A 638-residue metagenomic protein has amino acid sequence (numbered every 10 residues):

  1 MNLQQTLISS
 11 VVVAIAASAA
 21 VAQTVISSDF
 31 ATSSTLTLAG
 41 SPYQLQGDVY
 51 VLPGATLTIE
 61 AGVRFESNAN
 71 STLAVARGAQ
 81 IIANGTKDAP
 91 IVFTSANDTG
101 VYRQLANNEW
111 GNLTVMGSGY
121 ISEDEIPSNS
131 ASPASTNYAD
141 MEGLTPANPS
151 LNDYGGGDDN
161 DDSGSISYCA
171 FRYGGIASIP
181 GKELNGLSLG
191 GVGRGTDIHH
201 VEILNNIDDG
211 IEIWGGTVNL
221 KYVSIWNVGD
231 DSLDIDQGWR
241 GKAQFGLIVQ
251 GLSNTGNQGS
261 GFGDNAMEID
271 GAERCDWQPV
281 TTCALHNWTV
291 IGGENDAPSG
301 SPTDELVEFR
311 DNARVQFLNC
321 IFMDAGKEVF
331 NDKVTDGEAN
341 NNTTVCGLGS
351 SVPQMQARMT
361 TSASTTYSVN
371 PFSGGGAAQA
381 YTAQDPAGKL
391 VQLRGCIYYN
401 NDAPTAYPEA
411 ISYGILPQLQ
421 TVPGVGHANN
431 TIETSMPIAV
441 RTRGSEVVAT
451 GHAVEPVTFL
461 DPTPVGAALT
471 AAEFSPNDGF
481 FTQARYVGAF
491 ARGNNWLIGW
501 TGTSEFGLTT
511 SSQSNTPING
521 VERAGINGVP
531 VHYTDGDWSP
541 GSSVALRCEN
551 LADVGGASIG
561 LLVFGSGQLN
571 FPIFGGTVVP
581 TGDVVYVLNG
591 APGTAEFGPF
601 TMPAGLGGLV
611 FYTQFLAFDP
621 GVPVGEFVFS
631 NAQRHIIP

Functional and structural regions predicted by a protein language model:
M1-S10: Bacterial N-terminal signal peptides that target proteins for export
I15-A22: Sec/Tat signal peptide C-region and signal peptidase I cleavage site
A22-S511: Beta-strand/loop edge motif enriched in small/polar residues
S511-P638: Residue-level hotspots within well-ordered secondary structure
